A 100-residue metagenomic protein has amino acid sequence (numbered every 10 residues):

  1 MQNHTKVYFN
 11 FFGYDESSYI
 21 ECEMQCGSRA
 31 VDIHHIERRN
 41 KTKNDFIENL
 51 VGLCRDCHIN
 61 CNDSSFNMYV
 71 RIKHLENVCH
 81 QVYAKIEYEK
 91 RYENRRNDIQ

Functional and structural regions predicted by a protein language model:
M1-E21, T42-E48, H74-V78, Y83-I86: Short, charged surface segments at domain edges that flank catalytic/cofactor-binding sites
N3, C22-M24, K90, N94: Intrinsic disorder/low-complexity segments enriched in polar/small residues
E21-Q25, D32, L53: The −1 position to Zn-ligating cysteines in a subset of zinc-ribbon hairpins
G27, L50-I72: Short Cys/His-centered divalent metal-binding micro-motifs
R29-K41: Short recognition patches in nucleic-acid-associated and regulatory proteins
K41-T42, D63: Active-site-proximal flexible loops/turns
G52-C61, N77-Q100: Short Fe-S-cluster ligation motifs
